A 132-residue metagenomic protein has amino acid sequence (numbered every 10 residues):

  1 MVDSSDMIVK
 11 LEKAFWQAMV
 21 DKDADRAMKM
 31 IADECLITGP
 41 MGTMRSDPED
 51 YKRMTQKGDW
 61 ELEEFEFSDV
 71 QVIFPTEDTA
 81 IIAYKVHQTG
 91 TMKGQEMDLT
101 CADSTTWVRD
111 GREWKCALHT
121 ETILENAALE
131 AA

Functional and structural regions predicted by a protein language model:
V2-K29, E34-A132: A beta-strand edge to alpha-helix "cap/lid" segment located at domain peripheries
